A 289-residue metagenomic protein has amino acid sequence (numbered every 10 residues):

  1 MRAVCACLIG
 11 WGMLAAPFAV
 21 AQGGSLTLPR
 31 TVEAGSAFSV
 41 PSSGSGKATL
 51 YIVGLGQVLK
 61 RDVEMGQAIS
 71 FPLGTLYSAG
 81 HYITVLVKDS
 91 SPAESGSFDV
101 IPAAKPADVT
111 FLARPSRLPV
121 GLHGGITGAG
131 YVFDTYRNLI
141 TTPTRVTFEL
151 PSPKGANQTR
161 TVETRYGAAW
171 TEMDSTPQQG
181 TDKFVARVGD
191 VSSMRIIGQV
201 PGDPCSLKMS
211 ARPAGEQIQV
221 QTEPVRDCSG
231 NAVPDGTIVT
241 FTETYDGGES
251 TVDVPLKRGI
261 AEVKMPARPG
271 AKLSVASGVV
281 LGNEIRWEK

Functional and structural regions predicted by a protein language model:
M1-L8: Bacterial N-terminal signal peptides that target proteins for export
R2, A19-K289: The feature marks long extracellular or luminal low-complexity segments
L14-F18: N-terminal signal peptide c-region/cleavage motif recognized by signal peptidases
